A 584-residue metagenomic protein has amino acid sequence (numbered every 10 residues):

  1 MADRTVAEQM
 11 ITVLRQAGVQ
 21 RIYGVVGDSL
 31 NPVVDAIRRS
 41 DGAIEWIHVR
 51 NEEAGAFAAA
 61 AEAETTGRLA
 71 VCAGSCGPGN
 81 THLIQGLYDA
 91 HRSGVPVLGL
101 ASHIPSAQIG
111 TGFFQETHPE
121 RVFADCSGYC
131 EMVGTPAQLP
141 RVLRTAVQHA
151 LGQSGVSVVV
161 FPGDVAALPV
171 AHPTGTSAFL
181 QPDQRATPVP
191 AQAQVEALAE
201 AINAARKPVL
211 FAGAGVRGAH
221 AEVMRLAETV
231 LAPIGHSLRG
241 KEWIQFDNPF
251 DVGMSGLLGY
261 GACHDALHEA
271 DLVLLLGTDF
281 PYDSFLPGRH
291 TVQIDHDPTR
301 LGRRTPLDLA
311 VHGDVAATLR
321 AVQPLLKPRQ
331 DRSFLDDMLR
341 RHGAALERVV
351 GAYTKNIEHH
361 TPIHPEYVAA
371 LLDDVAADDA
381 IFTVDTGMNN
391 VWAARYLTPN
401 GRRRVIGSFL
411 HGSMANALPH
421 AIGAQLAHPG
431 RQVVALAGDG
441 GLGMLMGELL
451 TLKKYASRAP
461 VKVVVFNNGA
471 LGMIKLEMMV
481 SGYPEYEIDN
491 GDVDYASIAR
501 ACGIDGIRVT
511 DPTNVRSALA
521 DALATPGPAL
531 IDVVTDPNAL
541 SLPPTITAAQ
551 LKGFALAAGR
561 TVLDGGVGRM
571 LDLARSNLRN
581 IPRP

Functional and structural regions predicted by a protein language model:
M1-A2, A137, V160, S177 (+4 more regions): Phosphate/pyrophosphate-binding active-site segments
M1-R332, L371, V375-D378, R458-V463 (+1 more regions): N-terminal alpha/beta PP-like core and its mobile active-site loop of ThDP/TPP-dependent enzymes
A7-M10, R15-A17, D28, V34-R38 (+4 more regions): Active-site diphosphate/adenylate-binding microenvironment
V25-G27, W46-F57, C72-P78, G134-T135 (+5 more regions): Active-site nucleophile and cofactor-binding loops and adjacent substrate-binding regions of central metabolic enzymes
R38-W46, T65-A70, R395-L410, Q432 (+1 more regions): Glycine/charged-rich beta-loop-alpha catalytic/anionic-binding loops adjacent to active sites
Q115, H268, F285, Y455-Q550: Thiamine diphosphate
L372, V384, G423, D439 (+5 more regions): Hydrophobic, well-ordered secondary-structure elements that form the walls of internal hydrophobic environments
N416, H420-A459: Catalytic phosphate/nucleotide-handling subdomain of diverse soluble enzymes
